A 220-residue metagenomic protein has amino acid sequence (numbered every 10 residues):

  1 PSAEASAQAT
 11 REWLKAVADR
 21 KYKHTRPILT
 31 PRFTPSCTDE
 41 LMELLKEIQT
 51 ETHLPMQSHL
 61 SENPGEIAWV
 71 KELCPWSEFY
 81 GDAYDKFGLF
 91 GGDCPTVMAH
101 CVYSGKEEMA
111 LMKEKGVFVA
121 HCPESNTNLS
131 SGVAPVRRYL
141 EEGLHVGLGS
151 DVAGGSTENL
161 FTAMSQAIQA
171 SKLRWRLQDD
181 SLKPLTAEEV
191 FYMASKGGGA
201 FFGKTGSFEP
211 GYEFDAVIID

Functional and structural regions predicted by a protein language model:
P1-V102: Metal-coordinating catalytic core of metallo-dependent amide/deamination hydrolases
I48-P55, L89-C94, L111-A120, E141-V146 (+1 more regions): Glycine-enriched alpha-helix->loop->beta-strand junction motifs that scaffold or abut catalytic
E62, P123-T127, V152-G154: Short, acidic/turn-prone active-site loops that include or flank metal/cofactor- and phosphate-binding residues
K86-G92, R137-D220: His/Asp/Glu-enriched, well-ordered alpha-helical/loop segment that forms or immediately abuts the divalent-metal
M98-C101, K106, N126-V133, T157-E158: C-terminal active-site-proximal or functional interface alpha/beta core segments in diverse enzymes
S104-V117, C122-N128: Long hydrophobic segments that form regular secondary structure
E107-E108, A134-P135, G206: Short acidic active-site motifs
